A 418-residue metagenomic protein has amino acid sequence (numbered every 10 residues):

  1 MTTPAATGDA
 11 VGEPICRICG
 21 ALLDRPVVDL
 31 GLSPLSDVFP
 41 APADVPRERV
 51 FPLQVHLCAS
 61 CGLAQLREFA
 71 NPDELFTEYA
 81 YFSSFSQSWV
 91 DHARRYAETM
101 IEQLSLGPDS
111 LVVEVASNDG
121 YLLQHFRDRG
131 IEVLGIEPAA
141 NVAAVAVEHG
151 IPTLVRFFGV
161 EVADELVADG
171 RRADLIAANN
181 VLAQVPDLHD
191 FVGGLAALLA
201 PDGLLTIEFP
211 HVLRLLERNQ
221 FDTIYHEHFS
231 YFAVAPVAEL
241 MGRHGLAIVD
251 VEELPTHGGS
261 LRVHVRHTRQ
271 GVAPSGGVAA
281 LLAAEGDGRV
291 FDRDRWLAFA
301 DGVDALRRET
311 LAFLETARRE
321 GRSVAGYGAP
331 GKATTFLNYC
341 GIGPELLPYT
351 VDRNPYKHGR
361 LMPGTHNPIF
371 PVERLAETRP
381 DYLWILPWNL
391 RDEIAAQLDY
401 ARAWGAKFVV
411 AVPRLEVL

Functional and structural regions predicted by a protein language model:
T2-S88, E252: N-terminal juxtadomain amphipathic helix that follows a signal peptide/anchor or precedes a small N-terminal auxiliary
E48-V145, L154, Q220, Y225 (+2 more regions): Extended interfacial segments that mediate partner engagement and assembly in macromolecular machines
G150-A163: Conserved SAM-binding strand-loop segment of SAM-dependent methyltransferases
A177: A conserved beta-strand element that flanks and buttresses the S-adenosyl-L-methionine
H189-L204: A short glycine-rich, Lys/Arg-flanked "PGG" loop and its adjoining helix->strand segment in the class I
D202-P210, K407-A411: Conserved beta-strand signature within the Rossmann-like core of class I S-adenosyl-L-methionine
I207-S230, V234-V237, M241: Short, glycine-/aromatic-enriched active-site segment of Class I SAM-dependent methyltransferases
H257-G302: Flexible, glycine-/basic-rich loop-and-beta segments that form/coincide with the SAM-dependent methyltransferase
